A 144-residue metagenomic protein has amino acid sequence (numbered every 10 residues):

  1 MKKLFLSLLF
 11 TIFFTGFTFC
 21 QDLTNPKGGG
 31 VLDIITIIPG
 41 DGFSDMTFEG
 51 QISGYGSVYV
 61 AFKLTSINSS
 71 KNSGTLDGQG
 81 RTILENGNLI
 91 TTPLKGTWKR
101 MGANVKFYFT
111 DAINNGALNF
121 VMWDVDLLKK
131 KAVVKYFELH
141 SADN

Functional and structural regions predicted by a protein language model:
M1-L4: Positively charged n-region of N-terminal signal peptides that target proteins for export
L6-S7, L139: Short amphipathic alpha-helical "recognition" segments used for binding
S7-G16: Bacterial N-terminal signal peptides
F19-N144: Beta-strand-enriched cores of mature, soluble protein domains
